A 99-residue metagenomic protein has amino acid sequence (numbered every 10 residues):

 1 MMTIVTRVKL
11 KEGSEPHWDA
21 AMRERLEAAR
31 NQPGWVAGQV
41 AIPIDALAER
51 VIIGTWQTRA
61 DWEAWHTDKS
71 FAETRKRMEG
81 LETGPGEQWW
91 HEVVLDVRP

Functional and structural regions predicted by a protein language model:
M2-K9, G38-H66: Short, well-ordered beta-strand segments in beta-rich or mixed alpha/beta enzyme and ligand-binding folds
T3, D19-A20, A64-H66, E73 (+1 more regions): A beta-strand edge to alpha-helix "cap/lid" segment located at domain peripheries
E12-G13, T83: A short, structured loop/turn motif at beta-sheet edges
S14-A37, S70-E73: Short amphipathic alpha-helical segments
R30, Q57, T83: Short conserved AdoMet
V36-E49, K76-P99: Glycine-rich beta-strand-turn "strand-cap" elements at beta-sheet edges
T67-D68, E82: Short interaction-prone segments
